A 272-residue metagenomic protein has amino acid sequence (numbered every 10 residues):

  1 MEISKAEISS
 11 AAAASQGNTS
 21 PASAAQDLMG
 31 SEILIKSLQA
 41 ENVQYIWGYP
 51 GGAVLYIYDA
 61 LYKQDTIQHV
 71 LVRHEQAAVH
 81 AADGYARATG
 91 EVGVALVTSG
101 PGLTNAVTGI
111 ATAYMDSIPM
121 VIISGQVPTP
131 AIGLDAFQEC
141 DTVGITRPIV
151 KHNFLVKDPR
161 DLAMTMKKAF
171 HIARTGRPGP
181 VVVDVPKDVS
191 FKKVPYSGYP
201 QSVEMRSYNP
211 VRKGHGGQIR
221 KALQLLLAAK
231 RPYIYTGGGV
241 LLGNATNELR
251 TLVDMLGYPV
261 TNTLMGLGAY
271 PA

Functional and structural regions predicted by a protein language model:
E2-A272: N-terminal alpha/beta PP-like core and its mobile active-site loop of ThDP/TPP-dependent enzymes
